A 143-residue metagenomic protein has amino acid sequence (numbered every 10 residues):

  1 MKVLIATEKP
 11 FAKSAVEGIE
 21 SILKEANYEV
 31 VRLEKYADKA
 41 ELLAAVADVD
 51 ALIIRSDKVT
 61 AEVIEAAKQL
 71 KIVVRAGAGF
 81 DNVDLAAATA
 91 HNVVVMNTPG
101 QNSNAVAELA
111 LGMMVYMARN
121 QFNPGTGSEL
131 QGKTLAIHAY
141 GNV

Functional and structural regions predicted by a protein language model:
M1-V49: N-terminal glycine-/charge-rich "phosphate-binding" loop or analogous flexible N-terminal tail
K2, V94, T134: Charged active-site motifs of nucleotide-sugar-dependent glycosyltransferases
I5, R32-L33, L52-I54, V73 (+1 more regions): Short, hydrophobic beta-strand segments that form beta-sheet elements in well-ordered domains
K9-A12, E34-A37, R55-V59, G77-F80 (+1 more regions): Short beta->alpha connector loops
G18, L23-A26, L43, A87 (+2 more regions): Residue-level detector of solvent-exposed, low-hydrophobicity positions
D50-S128: Phosphate/diphosphate ligand-binding glycine-rich loop within oxidoreductases
G127-V143: Rossmann-like dinucleotide/phosphate-binding beta-alpha-beta segment
